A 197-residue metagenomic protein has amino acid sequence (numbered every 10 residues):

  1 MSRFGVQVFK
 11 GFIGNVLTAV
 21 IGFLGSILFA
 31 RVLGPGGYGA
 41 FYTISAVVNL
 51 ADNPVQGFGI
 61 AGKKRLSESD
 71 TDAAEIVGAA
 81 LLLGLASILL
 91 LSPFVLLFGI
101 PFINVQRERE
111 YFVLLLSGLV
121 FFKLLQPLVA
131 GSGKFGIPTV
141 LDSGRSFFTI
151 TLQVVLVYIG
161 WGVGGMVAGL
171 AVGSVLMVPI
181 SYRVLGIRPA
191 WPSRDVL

Functional and structural regions predicted by a protein language model:
M1-R3, L33-G37, V48-L83, A130-G136: Transmembrane-helix boundary and interhelical linker motifs in polytopic inner-membrane proteins
S2-G57, S146-T149: Signature of the first transmembrane helix
Q7-A19, A74-E75, G118-L119, V129-V154: Alpha-helical transmembrane segments of multi-pass membrane transporters/permeases
G11, N15, Y42-S45, A80-G84 (+4 more regions): Residue-level recognition of transmembrane alpha-helices in multi-pass small-molecule transporters/permeases
V20-A30, L91-V95, V140-V163, M177-S181: Alpha-helical transmembrane segments of multi-pass membrane transporters and transport-associated inner-membrane enzymes
A30-T43, E68-G78, L89-S117, Y158-V167 (+2 more regions): Membrane-interface helix-capping segments at transmembrane helix termini in multi-pass transporters
L50, P54, L85-L89, P93-L97 (+5 more regions): Alpha-helical transmembrane segments of multi-pass membrane proteins
R109-E110, G136, V163-L170, L176-L197: Interhelical loop/hinge segments that connect adjacent transmembrane helices in multipass membrane
